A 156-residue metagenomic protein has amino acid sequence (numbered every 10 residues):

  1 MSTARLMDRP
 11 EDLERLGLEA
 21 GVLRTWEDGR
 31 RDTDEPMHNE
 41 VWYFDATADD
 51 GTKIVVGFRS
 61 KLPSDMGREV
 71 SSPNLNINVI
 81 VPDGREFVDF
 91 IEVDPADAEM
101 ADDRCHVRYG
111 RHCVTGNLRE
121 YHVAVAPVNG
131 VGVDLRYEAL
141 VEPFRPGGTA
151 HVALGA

Functional and structural regions predicted by a protein language model:
M1-A156: Targeting-peptide/extracellular-domain and disordered-appendage signature
